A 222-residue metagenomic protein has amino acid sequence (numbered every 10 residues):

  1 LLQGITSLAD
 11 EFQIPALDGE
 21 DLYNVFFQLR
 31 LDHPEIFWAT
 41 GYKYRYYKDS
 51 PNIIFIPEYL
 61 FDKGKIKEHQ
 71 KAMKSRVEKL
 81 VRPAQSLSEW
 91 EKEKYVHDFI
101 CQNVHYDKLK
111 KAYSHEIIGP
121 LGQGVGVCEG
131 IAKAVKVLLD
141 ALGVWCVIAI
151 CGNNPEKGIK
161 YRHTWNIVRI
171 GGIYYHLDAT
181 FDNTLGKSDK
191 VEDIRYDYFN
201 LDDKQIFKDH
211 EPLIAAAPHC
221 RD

Functional and structural regions predicted by a protein language model:
L1-S88, F207-D222: N-terminal accessory/pre-domain segments preceding catalytic cores
Q13, D107-K110, G122, G158-Y161 (+1 more regions): Repeated polar recognition positions within modular binding domains
I54-P57, G119, Q123-V125, I173-A179: Short, well-ordered strand-loop elements centered on a beta-strand within folded domains, enriched for acidic residues
K65-P120: Secondary-structure boundary elements
D107-S114, V125, C146-K157: Catalytic cysteine-centered active-site loop
A112-G122, G126, G130-V137: Conserved active-site-adjacent core of cysteine acyl-enzyme catalytic domains
G130-I206: Hydrophobic/aromatic-rich core segments of domains that either
